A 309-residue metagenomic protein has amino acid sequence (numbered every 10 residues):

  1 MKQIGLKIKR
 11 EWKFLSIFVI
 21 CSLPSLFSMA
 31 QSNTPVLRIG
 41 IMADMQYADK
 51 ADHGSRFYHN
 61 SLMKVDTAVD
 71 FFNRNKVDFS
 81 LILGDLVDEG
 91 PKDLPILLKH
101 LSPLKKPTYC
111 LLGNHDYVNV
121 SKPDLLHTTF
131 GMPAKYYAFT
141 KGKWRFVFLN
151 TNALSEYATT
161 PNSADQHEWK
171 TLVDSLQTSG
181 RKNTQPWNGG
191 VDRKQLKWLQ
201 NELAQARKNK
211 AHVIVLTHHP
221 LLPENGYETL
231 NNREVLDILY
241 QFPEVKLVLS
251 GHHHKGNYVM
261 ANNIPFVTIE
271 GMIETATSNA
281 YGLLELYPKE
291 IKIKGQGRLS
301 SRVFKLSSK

Functional and structural regions predicted by a protein language model:
M1-N33: Bacterial Sec-dependent N-terminal signal peptides
F27-P95: N-terminal active-site segment of His-dependent metallophosphoesterases
I41-A43, S80-G84, T108-N114, I214-T217 (+2 more regions): Active-site neighborhood of phospho(di)ester-bond hydrolases with catalytic His/Asp-centered motifs
K50, P91-K92, N119-V120, E224-N225: Short N-terminal helix/helix-N-cap motif within the alpha/beta-hydrolase-1
G54-S55, G84-V87, Q185-G189, P223-E224: Second-shell loop/turn segments in exported
R56-N60, G190-V191, L230: Alpha-helix N-cap and loop-to-helix initiation/capping positions
V77, K210-A211: Short, high-confidence coil segments that cap the C-terminus of an alpha-helix and link into the following beta-strand
K92-A204, N209, E234-E244, V259-G295 (+1 more regions): Extended active-site neighborhood of metal-dependent phosphoesterases/phosphodiesterases
